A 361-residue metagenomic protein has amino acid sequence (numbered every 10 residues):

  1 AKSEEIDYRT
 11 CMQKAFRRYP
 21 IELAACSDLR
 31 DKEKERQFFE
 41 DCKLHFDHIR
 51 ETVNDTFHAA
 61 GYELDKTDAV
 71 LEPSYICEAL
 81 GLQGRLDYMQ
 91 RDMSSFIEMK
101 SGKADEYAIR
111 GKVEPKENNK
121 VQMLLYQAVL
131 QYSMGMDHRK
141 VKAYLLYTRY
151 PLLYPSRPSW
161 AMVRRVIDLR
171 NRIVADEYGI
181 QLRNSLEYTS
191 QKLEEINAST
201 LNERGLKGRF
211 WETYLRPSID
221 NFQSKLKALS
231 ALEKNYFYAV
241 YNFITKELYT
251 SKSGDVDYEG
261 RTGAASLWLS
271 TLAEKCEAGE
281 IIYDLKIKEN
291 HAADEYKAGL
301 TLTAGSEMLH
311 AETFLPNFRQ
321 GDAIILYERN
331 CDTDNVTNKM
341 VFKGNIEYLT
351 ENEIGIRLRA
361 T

Functional and structural regions predicted by a protein language model:
A1-S94, V121: Metal-dependent nuclease catalytic cores that hydrolyze phosphodiester bonds in DNA/RNA, characterized by
E4-R30, F96, M123, I173-Y178 (+2 more regions): Terminal, basic amphipathic appendages of nucleotide-handling enzymes
I6, D55-A59, M136, A175 (+1 more regions): Intrinsically disordered or highly flexible coil/loop and linker segments, enriched in small and charged/polar residues
D28-L29, E35, F39-T52, T213-Y258 (+2 more regions): Non-catalytic, mostly N-terminal accessory regions of nucleic-acid modification and defense proteins
F46-A60, Q127-L130, M134, E289 (+1 more regions): Hydrophobic, Leu/Ile/Phe/Ala-enriched alpha-helical segments that form helix-helix packing faces
L64-N171: Mg2+/Mn2+-dependent nuclease catalytic core
L146-L248: N-terminal intrinsically disordered, low-complexity, charge/repeat-rich segments that act as generic
K234-T361: Conserved ASCE P-loop ATPase motor domains encompassing nucleic-acid-directed helicases/translocases
